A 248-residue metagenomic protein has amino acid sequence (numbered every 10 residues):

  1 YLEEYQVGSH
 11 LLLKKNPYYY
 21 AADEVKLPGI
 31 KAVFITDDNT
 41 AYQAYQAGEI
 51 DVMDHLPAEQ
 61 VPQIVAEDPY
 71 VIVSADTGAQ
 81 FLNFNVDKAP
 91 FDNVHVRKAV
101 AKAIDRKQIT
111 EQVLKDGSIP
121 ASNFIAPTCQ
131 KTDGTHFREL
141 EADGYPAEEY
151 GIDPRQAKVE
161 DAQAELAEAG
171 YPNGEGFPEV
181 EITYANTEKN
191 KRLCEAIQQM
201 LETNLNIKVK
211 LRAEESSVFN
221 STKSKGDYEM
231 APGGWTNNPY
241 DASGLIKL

Functional and structural regions predicted by a protein language model:
Y1-K15: The feature preferentially marks the first beta-strand/turn patch immediately downstream of a bacterial lipoprotein
V7, I152-N237: Ligand/substrate-recognition segments at binding pockets and active sites
K15, D37-A41, P57-Q60, D87 (+10 more regions): Stable alpha-helical elements in mature extracytoplasmic
N16-Q63: Ligand-site clamp/hinge motif
Y18, Q46, I50, A66 (+7 more regions): Sec-exported extracytoplasmic/periplasmic mature domains
L27-G29, A47, G78-P127, K131 (+2 more regions): Alpha-helical secondary-structure segments
P62-V73, G226-D227, D241-L248: Ligand-binding "clamshell"
P120-E168, T187-R192: Structural transition elements
